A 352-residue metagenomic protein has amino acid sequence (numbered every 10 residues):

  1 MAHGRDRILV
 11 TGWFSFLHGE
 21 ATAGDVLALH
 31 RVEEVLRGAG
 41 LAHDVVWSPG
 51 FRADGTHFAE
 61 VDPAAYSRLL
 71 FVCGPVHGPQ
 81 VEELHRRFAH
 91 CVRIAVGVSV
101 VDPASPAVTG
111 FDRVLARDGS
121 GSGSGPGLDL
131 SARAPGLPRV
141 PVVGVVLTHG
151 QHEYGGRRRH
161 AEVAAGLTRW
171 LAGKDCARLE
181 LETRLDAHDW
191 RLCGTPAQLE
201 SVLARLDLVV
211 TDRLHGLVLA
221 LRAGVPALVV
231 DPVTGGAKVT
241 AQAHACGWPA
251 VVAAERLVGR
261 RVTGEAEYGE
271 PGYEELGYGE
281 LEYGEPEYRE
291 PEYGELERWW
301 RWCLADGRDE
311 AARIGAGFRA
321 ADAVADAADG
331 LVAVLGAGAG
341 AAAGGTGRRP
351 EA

Functional and structural regions predicted by a protein language model:
M1-A352: Active-site anion-handling motifs in enzyme catalytic cores
